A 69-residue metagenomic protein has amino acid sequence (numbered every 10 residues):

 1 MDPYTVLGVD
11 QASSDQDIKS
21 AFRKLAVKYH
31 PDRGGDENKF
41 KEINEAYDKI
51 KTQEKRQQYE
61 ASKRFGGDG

Functional and structural regions predicted by a protein language model:
M1-D10, K28-G69: J-domain (Hsp40/DnaJ) module recognition
